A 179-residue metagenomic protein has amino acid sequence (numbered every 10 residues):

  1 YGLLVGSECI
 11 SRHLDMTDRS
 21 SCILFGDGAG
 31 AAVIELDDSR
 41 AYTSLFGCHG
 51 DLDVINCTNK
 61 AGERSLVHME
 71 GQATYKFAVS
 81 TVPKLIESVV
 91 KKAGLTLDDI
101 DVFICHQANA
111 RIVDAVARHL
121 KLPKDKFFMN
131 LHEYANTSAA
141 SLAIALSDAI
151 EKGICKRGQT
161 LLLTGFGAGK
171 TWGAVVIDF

Functional and structural regions predicted by a protein language model:
Y1-C22, L45-E63, A108-R118, T137-I144: Active-site-adjacent elements of ketosynthase-type condensing enzymes
Y1-G2, E63-H68, S147-K156: A polyampholytic, Gly/Pro-enriched intrinsically disordered region
Y1-L3, G30-A32, R40, V102 (+1 more regions): Structural motif
G2-E8, I34-E35, L163-G167: Short beta-strand segments
M16-S80, K84-E87, F166, F179: Condensing-enzyme catalytic core mediating Claisen C-C bond formation in acyl metabolism
T81-K92, A115, H119, A145: Phosphate/ATP-binding catalytic cores across multiple sugar-kinase/actin-like superfamilies, primarily ASKHA
K84-D101, A149-I154: Phosphate/pyrophosphate-binding loops at sites that engage ATP/ADP/AMP, CoA/4′-phosphopantetheine, polyphosphate
D101-F179: Claisen-condensing/thiolase-fold acyl-transfer catalytic domains that form or cleave C-C bonds in fatty acid
